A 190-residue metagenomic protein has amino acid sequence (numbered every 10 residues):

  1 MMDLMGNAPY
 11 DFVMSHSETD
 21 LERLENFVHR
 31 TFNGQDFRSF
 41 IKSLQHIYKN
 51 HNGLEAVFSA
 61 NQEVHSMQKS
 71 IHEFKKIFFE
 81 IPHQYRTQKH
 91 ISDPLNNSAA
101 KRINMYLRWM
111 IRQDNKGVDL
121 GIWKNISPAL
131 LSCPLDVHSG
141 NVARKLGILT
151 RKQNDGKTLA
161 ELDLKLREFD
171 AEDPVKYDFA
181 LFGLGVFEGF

Functional and structural regions predicted by a protein language model:
M1-F190: HhH-family (HhH-GPD) DNA N-glycosylase catalytic core used in base-excision repair
